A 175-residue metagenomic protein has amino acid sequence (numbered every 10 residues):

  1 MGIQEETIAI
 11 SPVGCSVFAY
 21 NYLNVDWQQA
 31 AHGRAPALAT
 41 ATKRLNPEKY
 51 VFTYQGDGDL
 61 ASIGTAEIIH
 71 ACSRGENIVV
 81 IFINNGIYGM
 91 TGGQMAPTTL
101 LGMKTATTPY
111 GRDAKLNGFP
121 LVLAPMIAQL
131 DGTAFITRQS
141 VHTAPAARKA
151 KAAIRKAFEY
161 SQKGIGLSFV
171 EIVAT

Functional and structural regions predicted by a protein language model:
Q4-E5, I78: Residue-level detector of short coil/turn "hinge" positions at structural boundaries
E5, K49, G166-S168: Short, well-ordered coil/turn segments that N-cap beta-strands
E6-P12: A short beta-strand-loop structural module common to alpha/beta enzyme folds
P12-V13, V173: Structural motif
V13-G89, A152-K156: Thiamine diphosphate
I63-V79, I83, I87-T175: Glycine-rich ThDP/TPP pyrophosphate-binding loop and its adjacent helix/strand module within ThDP-dependent enzymes
